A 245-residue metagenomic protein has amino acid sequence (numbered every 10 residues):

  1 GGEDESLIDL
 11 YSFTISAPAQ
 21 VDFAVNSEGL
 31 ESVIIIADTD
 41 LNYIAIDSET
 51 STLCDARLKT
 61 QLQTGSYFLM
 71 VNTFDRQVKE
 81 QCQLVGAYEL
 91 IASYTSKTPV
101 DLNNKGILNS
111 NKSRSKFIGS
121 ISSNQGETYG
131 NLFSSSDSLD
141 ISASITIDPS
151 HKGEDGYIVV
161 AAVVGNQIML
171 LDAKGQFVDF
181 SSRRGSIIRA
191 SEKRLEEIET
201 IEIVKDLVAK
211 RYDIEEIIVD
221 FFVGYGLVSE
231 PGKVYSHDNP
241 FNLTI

Functional and structural regions predicted by a protein language model:
G1-I8, D47-T52, F133-S134: Extracellular beta-rich ligand/substrate-recognition surface
D4-E5, D9-S16, I36-Y43, T60-K97 (+1 more regions): C-terminal edge strands of extracellular/lumenal beta-sandwich accessory domains
T14-D22, T64-G65, S136-L139, G153-D155: Extended extracellular/luminal ectodomain segments enriched in beta-structured repeat modules
G29-C54, F74, Y157, G165-K193: Surface-exposed beta-strand/loop patches in noncatalytic accessory domains and peripheral targeting/linker segments
Q63-Y67, G86, K210-F221: A glycine-anchored, Pro-Gly-centered beta-turn/N-cap motif
K97-S135, I245: Short, compositionally biased P/S/T/A/G/V-rich stretches that sit at domain boundaries
Y129-I147, D155: Contiguous beta-strand segments within globular domains
K152, A161-V204, I217, L227 (+1 more regions): Extracellular C-terminal loop/segment signatures of secreted glycoproteins
